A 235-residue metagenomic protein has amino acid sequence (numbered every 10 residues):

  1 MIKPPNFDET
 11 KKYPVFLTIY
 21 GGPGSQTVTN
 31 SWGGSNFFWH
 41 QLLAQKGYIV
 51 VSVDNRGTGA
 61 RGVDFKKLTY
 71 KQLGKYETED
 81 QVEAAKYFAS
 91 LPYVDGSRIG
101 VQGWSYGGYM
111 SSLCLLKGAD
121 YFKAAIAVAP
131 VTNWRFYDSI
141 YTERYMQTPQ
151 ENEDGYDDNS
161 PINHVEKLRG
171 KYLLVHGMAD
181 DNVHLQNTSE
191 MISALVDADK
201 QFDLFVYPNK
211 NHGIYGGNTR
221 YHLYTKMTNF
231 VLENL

Functional and structural regions predicted by a protein language model:
M1-L235: Serine-hydrolase catalytic core recognition
